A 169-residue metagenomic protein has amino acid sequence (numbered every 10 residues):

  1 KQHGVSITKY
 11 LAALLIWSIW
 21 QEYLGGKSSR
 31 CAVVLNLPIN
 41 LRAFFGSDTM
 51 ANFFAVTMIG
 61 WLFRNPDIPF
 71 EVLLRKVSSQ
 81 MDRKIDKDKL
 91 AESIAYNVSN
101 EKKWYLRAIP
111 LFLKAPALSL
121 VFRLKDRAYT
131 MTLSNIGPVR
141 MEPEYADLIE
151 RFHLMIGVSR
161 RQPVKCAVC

Functional and structural regions predicted by a protein language model:
K1-S28: Acyl activation and transfer enzymes in specialized metabolism, enriched for ANL adenylate-forming modules
W20-C169: Acyl-thioester-dependent acyl-group transfer interface
